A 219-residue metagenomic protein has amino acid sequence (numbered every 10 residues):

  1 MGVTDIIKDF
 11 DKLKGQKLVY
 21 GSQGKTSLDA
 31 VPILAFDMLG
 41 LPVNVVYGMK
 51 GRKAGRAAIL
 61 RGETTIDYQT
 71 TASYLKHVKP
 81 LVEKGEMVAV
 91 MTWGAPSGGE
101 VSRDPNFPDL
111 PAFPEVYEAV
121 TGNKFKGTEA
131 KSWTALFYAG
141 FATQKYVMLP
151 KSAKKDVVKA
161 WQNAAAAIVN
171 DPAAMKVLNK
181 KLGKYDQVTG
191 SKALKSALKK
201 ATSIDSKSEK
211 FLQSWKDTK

Functional and structural regions predicted by a protein language model:
M1-R61, G122-K131, G140-V177: Hinge/capping helix and adjacent helix->loop/strand transition within the periplasmic-binding protein
I6, H77-V169, K210, W215-K219: C-terminal lobe and pocket-closing loops of periplasmic/extracytoplasmic Venus-flytrap solute-binding proteins
Q16-E118: Ligand-binding pocket segment of bilobal, Venus flytrap-like solute-binding proteins
L39, E63, T71, V82 (+6 more regions): Sec/Tat-exported extracytoplasmic proteins
G94-D104, F113, A166, A174-L198: Mature extracytoplasmic/periplasmic domains
P172, T189-K219: Extracellular/periplasmic bilobal clamshell ligand-binding domains
